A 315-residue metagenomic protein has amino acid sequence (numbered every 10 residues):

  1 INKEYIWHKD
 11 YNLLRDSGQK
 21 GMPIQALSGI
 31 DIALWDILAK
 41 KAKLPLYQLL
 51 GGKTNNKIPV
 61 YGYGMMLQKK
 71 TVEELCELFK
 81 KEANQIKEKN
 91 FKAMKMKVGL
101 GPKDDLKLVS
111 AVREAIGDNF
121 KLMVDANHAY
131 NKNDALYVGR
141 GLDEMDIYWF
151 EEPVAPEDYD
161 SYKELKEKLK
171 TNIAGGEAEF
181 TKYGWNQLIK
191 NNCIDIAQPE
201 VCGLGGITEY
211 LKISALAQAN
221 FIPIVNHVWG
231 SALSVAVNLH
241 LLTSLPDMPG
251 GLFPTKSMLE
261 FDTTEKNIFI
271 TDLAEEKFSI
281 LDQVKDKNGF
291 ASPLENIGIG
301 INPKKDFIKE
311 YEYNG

Functional and structural regions predicted by a protein language model:
I1-K41: Metal- or metallocofactor-binding catalytic centers and their adjacent structured scaffolds across diverse enzyme
I1-N12, G298, D306-N314: N-terminal cap/recognition module
Y5, R140, D146, E157-A174 (+1 more regions): Shared catalytic-loop signature of beta/alpha-barrel
W7, D31, W35-D36, Y47 (+5 more regions): Predominant activation on well-ordered alpha-helical scaffold segments within soluble catalytic domains
Y11-L14, K40, L44-K57, Q283-K285 (+1 more regions): N-terminal amphipathic alpha-helix/helix-capping segment at the start of soluble metabolic enzymes
I30, K43, M94, D125 (+5 more regions): Conserved, mostly hydrophobic/aromatic
G51, N55-L169: Metal-dependent enolase-superfamily TIM-barrel catalytic cores that perform enediolate-based chemistry
